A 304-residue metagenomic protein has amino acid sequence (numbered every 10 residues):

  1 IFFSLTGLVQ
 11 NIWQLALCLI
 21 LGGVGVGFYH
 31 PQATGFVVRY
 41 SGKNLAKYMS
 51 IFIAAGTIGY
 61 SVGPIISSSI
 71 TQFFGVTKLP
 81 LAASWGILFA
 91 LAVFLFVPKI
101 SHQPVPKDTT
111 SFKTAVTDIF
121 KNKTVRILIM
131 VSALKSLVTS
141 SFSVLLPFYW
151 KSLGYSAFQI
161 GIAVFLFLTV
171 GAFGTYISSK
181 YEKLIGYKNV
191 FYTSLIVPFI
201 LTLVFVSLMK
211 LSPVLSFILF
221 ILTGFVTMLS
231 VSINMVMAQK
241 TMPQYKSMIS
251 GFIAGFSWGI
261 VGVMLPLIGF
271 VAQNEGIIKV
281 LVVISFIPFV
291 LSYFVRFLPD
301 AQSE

Functional and structural regions predicted by a protein language model:
I1, K183-L195: Cytoplasmic membrane-interface "Motif A"-like loop-to-helix N-cap segments of 12-TM Major Facilitator Superfamily
I1-Q10, V197-K210: C-terminal ends and interior cores of transmembrane alpha-helices in multi-pass membrane transporters/permeases
C18-A55: Cytoplasmic helix-loop-helix junction between adjacent transmembrane helices in 12-TM secondary transporters
L79-L95, L281-R296: Symmetry-related core transmembrane helices of the 12-TM Major Facilitator Superfamily/SLC fold
K99-L128: Juxtamembrane intracellular "pre-TM" segments in multi-pass secondary transporters
T124-F165: Extracytoplasmic gate region of multi-pass secondary transporters
G174-G186, A272-Q273: Helix-to-loop junctions at the C-terminal end of transmembrane segments in multipass secondary transporters
P243-N274: A late C-terminal transmembrane helix in Major Facilitator Superfamily
